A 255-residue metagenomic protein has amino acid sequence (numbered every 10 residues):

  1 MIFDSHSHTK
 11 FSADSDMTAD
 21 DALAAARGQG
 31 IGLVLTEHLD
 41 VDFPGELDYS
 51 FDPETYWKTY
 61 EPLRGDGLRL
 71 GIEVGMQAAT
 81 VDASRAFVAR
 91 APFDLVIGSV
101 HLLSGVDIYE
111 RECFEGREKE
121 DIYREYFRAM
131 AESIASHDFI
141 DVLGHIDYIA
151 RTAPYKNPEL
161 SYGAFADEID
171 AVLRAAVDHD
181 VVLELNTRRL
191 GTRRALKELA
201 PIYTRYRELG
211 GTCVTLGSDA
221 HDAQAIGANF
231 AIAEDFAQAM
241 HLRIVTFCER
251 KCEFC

Functional and structural regions predicted by a protein language model:
M1-A78, V88-R90, D94, T152 (+5 more regions): An N-terminally biased module of ancient metal coordination in phosphate/nucleic-acid-related enzymes
A25, P62, E132, A175 (+2 more regions): Alpha-helical scaffold elements within enzyme catalytic domains, especially in hydrolases
V34-L35, I97, G144, E184 (+1 more regions): Conserved beta-strand positions in the central sheet of alpha/beta enzyme cores
H38, H145-Y148, T187-R188: Short, well-ordered beta-to-alpha junction loops that form the rim of enzyme active sites and present histidine/acidic
E46-H179: Extended substrate/RNA-proximal surfaces in nucleic-acid metabolism proteins
A78-S84, R194-L196, A225-I226, C252-C255: Short, solvent-exposed polar/charged micro-motifs at secondary-structure junctions
F139, F247, K251-C255: A cross-taxonomic marker for long C-terminal extensions/tails that follow the last structured domain
A164-I226, R243: Active-site-adjacent C-terminal substructures of enzyme catalytic domains
